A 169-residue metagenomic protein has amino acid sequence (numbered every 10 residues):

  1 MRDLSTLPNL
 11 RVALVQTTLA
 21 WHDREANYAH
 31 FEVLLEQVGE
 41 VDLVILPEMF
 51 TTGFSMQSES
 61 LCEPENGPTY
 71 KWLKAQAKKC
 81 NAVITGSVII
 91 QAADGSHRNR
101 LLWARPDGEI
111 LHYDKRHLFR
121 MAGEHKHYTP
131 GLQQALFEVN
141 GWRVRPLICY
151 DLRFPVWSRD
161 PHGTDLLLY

Functional and structural regions predicted by a protein language model:
M1-D42: N-terminal active-site segment of His-dependent metallophosphoesterases
L4, I84, E138-N140: RNA-binding accessory domains that recognize and position tRNA/RNA substrates
V12, N27, I45, A77 (+1 more regions): Residue-level signal for inorganic ion chemistry
V15, V44, R145-L147: Hydrophobic positions in the central parallel beta-sheet of the AAA+
L19, T51-T52, F154: Active-site micro-motifs of SAM-dependent methyltransferase domains
R24, V33-P106: Cys-nucleophile CN-hydrolase/nitrilase-fold catalytic domain and related Cys-dependent amidase chemistry that acts on
A92-L166: Active-site catalytic loop in hydrolytic enzyme cores
